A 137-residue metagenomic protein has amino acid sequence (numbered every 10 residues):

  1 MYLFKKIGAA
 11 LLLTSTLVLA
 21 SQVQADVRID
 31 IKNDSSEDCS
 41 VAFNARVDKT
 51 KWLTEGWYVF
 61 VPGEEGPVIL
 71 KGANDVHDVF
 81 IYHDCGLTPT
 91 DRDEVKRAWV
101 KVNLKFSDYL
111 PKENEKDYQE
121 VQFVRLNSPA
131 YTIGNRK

Functional and structural regions predicted by a protein language model:
M1-L11: Bacterial N-terminal signal peptides that target proteins for export
M1-Y2, V18-Q22: Glycine-centered signal
F4-K5, T16, D91, K96: Short, intrinsically disordered low-complexity segments
A10-V18: Bacterial N-terminal signal peptides
S21-D34, D38-A73, F80-K137: Intrinsically disordered, low-complexity segments enriched in small/polar residues
